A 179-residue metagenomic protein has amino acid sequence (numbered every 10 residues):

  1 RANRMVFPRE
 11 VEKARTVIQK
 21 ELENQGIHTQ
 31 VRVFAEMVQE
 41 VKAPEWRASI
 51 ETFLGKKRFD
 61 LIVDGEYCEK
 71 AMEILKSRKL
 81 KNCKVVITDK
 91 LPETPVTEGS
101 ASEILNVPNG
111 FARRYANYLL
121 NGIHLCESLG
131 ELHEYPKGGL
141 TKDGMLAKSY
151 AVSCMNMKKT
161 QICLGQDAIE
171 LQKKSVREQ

Functional and structural regions predicted by a protein language model:
V6-E178: Hinge-like oligomerization/junction regions that interrupt long coiled-coil arms in large cytoskeletal
